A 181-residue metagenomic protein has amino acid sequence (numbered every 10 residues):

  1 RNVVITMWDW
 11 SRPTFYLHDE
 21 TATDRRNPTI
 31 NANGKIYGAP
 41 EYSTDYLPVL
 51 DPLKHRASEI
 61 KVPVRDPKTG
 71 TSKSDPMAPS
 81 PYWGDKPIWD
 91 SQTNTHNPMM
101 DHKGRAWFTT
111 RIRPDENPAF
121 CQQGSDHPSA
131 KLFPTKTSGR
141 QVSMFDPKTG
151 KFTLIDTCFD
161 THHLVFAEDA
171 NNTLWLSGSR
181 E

Functional and structural regions predicted by a protein language model:
N2-H18, A57-D90, T135-F159: Surface-exposed loop and turn segments in beta-propeller and other repeat-based domains that flank or scaffold
N2-P48, N94-M99, D160-H163: Beta-strand-rich domains and repeat architectures in extracellular enzymes and scaffolds, especially beta-propellers
N31-N33, M100-K103, E168-N171: Residue-level detector of Asp-centered blade-edge/turn motifs that repeat once per structural unit in beta-propeller
G38-Y42, P48, F108-T137, S179-E181: Short, conserved, GDST-rich strand-edge loop motifs in beta-rich repeat architectures
Y42-T44, K103, G139, T149 (+2 more regions): Surface-exposed loop/turn positions within WD40 beta-propeller blades
P48-L53, A119, V142-F145: Hydrophobic/aromatic beta-strand positions that recur at structurally equivalent sites within the blades
I155, F159, F166, S177-E181: Acidic, serine/threonine- and glycine-rich low-complexity intrinsically disordered segments that serve as flexible
